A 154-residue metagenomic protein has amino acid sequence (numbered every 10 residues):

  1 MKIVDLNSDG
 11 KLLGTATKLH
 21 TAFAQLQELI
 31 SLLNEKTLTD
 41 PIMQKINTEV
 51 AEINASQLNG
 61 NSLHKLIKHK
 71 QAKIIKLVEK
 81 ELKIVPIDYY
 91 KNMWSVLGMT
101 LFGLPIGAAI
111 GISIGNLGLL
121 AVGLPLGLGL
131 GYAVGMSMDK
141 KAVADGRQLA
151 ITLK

Functional and structural regions predicted by a protein language model:
M1-L104, I112-G118, M136-K154: Helix-termini ("caps") and immediately adjacent flexible loops/tails, especially at membrane-solvent interfaces
P105-I106, G129: Hydrophobic core segments of alpha-helical transmembrane domains in multi-pass integral membrane proteins
G115-L128: Hydrophobic alpha-helical transmembrane segments
G127-G135: Alpha-helical transmembrane segments and their membrane-interface exit regions
